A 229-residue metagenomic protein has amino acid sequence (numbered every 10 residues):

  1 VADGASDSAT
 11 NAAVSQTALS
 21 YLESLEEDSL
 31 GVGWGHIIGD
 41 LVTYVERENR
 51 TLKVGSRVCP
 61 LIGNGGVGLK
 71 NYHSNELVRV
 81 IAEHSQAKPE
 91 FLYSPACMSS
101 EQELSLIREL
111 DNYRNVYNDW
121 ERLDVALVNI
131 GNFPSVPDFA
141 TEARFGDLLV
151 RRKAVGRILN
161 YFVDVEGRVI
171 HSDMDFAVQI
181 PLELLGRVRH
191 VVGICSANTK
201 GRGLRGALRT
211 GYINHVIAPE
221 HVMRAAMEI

Functional and structural regions predicted by a protein language model:
V1-E27, T51-P134, T141-A143, L149-K153: Ligand-binding beta-strand-loop-alpha-helix segment within the catalytic cores of soluble metabolic enzymes
V1-T17, F162-V178, V191: Glycine-rich phosphate-binding "P-loop"
D28, D124-V125, R189, N214: Conserved acidic residues
L30-D40, G66, F133-P134, A197-K200: Gly/Ser/Thr-rich loops at beta-strand to alpha-helix junctions that form or flank small-molecule/cofactor-binding
V32, V128, G193: Redox-cofactor binding/interface segments in oxidoreductases and associated redox assembly factors
I37-T51, D138-G146: Short Gly/Thr/Asp-enriched flexible loops that form oxyanion-binding sites at enzyme active sites
F139-V169: Gly/Ser/Thr-rich active-site loops/lids in small-molecule metabolic enzymes that frequently grip phosphoryl groups
V169-I229: ATP/nucleoside-binding phosphotransfer catalytic cores, i.e., glycine-rich phosphate-binding loops
